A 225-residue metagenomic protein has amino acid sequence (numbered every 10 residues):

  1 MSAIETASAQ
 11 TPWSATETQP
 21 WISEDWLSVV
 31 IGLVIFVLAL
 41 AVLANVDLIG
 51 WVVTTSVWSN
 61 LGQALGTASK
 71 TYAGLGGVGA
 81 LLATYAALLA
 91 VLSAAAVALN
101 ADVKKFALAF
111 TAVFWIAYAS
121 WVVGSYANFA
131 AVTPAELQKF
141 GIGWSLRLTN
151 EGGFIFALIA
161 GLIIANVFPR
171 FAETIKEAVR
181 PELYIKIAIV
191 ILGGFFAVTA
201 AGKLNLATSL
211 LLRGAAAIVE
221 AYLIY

Functional and structural regions predicted by a protein language model:
M1-A7: N-terminal acidic, proline/glycine-rich, low-complexity intrinsically disordered segments
A3, P12-W21, W26-S69, L88-N100 (+3 more regions): Structural signature of multi-pass alpha-helical membrane transport proteins
G50, G74-A87, W144-A160, Y184 (+1 more regions): Structural signature of hydrophobic alpha-helical transmembrane segments
A109-F114, A178-Y225: Entry/N-cap segments of selected transmembrane alpha helices and their immediately preceding amphipathic helices
